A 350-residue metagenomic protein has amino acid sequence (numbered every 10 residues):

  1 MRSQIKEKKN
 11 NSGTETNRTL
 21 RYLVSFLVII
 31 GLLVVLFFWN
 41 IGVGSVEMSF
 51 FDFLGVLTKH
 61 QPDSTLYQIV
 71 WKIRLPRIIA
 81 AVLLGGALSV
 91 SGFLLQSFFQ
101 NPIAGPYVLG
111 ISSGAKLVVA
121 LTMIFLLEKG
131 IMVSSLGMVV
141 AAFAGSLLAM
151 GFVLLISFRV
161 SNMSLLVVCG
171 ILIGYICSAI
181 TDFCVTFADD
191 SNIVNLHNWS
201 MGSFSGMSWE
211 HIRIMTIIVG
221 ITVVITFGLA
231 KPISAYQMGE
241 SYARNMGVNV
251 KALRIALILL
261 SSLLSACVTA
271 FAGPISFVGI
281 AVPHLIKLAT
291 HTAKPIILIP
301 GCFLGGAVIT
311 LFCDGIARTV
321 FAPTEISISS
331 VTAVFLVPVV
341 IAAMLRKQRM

Functional and structural regions predicted by a protein language model:
R2-M350: Alpha-helical transmembrane segments in inner-membrane proteins
